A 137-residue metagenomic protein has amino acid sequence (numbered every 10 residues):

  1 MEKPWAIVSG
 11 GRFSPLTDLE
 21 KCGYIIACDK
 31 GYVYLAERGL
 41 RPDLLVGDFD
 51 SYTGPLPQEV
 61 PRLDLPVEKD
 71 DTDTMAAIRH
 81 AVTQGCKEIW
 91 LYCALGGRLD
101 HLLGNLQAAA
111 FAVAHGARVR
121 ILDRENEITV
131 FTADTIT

Functional and structural regions predicted by a protein language model:
M1-P55: N-terminal beta-strand-loop-alpha-helix module at the start of alpha/beta ligand-binding or catalytic domains
V60-V67, G116-R120: A glycine-rich helix N-cap at a beta->alpha junction
R62-Q84: Short phosphate-binding loop-to-helix
I89-A94: Short glycine-rich or small-residue beta-strand-to-loop segments that form or flank ligand, phosphate, metal/Fe-S
D100-A110: Short Gly/Thr/Asp-enriched flexible loops that form oxyanion-binding sites at enzyme active sites
F111-E127: Short, acidic/small-residue loops that bind anionic groups at enzyme active sites
R124-N126, F131-T137: Long, charged alpha-helical interface segments
